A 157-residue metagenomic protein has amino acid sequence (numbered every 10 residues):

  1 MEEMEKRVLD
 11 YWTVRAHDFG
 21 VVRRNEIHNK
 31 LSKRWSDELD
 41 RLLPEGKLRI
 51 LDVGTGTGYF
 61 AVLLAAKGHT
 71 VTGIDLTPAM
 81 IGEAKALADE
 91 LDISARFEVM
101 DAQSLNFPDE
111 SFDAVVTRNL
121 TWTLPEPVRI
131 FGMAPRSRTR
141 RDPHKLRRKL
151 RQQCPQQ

Functional and structural regions predicted by a protein language model:
M1, I93, P155-Q157: N-terminal accessory regions of S-adenosyl-L-methionine
M1-E45, Y59, L63, E83: Conserved class I S-adenosyl-L-methionine
R49-V53, T57-S104: Class I SAM-dependent methyltransferase SAM/SAH-binding core
Q103-A114: A short acidic, Gly/Pro-enriched loop at the edge of an enzyme's catalytic core that lines a small-molecule cofactor
A114-P127: A short SAM/SAH-binding and catalytic strip from SAM-dependent methyltransferases
V128-R140: A short glycine-rich, Lys/Arg-flanked "PGG" loop and its adjoining helix->strand segment in the class I
R141-Q157: Conserved class I S-adenosyl-L-methionine
